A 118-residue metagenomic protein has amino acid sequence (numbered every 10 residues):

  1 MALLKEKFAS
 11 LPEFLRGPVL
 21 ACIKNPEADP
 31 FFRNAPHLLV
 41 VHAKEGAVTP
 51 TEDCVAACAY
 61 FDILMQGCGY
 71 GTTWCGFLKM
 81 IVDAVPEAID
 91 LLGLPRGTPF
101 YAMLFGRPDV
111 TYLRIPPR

Functional and structural regions predicted by a protein language model:
M1-P50: Glycine/small-residue-rich phosphate/adenosyl-binding loop
N25-P26, P86-E87, V110-Y112: A short, acidic/glycine-rich surface segment
E27, D83, F100: Residue-level signal for pocket-adjacent positions within structured domains
P30-N34, L91-R96: Solvent-exposed alpha-helices and their adjacent loops that cap or buttress functional pockets in soluble metabolic
H37-I89, M103: Small-aliphatic-rich amphipathic alpha-helix that forms the alpha element of a beta-alpha
G67, I89-L94, P116-P117: Short alpha-helix boundary/capping motifs
T98-R118: C-terminal helix-cap and adjacent tail motif
